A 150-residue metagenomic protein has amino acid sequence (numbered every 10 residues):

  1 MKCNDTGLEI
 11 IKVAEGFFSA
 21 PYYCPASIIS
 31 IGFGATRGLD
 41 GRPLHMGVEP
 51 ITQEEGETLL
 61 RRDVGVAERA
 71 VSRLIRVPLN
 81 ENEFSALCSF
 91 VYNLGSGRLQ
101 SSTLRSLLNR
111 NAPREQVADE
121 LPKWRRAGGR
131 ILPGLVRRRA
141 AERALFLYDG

Functional and structural regions predicted by a protein language model:
M1-S27, A35-R37, I51-R62, E68 (+2 more regions): Long, amphipathic alpha-helical surface segments
I11, E83-V91, E120-P122: Short alpha-helical scaffolding segments that buttress acidic/His motifs in well-ordered protein cores
I31: Alpha-helical bundle segments that constitute or directly flank the non-heme di-iron/ferroxidase center
R42-V48: Extracellular beta-sheet repeat scaffolds used for adhesion and glycan interaction
V64, V91-L94: Alpha-helical transition-metal enzyme core signature, strongest for iron centers
